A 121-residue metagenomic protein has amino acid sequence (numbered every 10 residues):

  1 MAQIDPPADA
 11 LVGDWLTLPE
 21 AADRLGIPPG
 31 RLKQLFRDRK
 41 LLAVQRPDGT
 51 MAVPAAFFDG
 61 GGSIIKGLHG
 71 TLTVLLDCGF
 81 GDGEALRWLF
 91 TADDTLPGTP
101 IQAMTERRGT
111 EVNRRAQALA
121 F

Functional and structural regions predicted by a protein language model:
M1-F121: Non-transmembrane "mature" sequence context
